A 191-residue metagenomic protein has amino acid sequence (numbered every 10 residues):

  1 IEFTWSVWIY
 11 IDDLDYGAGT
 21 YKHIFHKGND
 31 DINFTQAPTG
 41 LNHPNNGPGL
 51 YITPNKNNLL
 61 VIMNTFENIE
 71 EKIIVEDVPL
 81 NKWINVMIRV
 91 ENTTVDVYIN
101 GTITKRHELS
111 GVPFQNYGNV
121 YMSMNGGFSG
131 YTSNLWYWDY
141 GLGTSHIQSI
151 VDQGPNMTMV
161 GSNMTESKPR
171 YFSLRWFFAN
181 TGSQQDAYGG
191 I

Functional and structural regions predicted by a protein language model:
I1-I191: Extracellular glycan-associated modules
